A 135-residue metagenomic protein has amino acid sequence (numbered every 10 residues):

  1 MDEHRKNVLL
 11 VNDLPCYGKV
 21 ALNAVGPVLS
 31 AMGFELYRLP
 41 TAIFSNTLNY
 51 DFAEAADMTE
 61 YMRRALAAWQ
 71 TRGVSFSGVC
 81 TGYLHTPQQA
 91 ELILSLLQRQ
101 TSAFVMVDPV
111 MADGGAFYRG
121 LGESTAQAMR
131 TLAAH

Functional and structural regions predicted by a protein language model:
M1-G78: Small-residue (G/A/S/T)-rich helix-start motifs and N-terminal tracts that mark the onset
N12, Y83-L84: Conserved residues at beta->alpha junctions
M58-Y61, H85, Q89: Soluble or luminal CAZymes and related metallo-dependent hydrolases
T81, P87-H135: Conserved beta-alpha-beta core of the PfkB/ribokinase-like small-molecule kinase fold
